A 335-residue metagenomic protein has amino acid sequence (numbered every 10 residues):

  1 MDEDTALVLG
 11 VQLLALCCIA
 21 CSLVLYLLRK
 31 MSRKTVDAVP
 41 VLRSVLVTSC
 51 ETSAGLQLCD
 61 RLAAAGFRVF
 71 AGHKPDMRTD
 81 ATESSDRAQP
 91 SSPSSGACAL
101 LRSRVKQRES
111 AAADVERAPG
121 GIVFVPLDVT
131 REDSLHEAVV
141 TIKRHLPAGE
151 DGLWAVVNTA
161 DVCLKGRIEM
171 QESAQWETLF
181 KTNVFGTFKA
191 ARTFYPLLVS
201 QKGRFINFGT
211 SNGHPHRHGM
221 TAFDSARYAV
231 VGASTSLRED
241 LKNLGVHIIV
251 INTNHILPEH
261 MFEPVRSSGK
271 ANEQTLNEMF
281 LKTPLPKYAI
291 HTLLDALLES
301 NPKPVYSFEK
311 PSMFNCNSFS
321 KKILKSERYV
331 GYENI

Functional and structural regions predicted by a protein language model:
L28-D76: Canonical Rossmann dinucleotide-binding motif of NAD(H)/NADP(H)-dependent dehydrogenases/reductases, specifically
A112-D133: Rossmann-fold cofactor-recognition segment
T130-G149: Conserved Rossmann-fold cofactor-binding substructure of NAD(P)-dependent oxidoreductases
T159-L164: Conserved NAD(P)H cofactor-binding loop of Rossmann-fold oxidoreductase domains
R167-I168, Q175-E177: Substrate-binding pocket helix/loop in short-chain dehydrogenase/reductase
R204-A229, T235, E239-K242, N254-H255 (+1 more regions): Catalytic loop of short-chain dehydrogenase/reductase
N243-K303: SDR active-site lid
